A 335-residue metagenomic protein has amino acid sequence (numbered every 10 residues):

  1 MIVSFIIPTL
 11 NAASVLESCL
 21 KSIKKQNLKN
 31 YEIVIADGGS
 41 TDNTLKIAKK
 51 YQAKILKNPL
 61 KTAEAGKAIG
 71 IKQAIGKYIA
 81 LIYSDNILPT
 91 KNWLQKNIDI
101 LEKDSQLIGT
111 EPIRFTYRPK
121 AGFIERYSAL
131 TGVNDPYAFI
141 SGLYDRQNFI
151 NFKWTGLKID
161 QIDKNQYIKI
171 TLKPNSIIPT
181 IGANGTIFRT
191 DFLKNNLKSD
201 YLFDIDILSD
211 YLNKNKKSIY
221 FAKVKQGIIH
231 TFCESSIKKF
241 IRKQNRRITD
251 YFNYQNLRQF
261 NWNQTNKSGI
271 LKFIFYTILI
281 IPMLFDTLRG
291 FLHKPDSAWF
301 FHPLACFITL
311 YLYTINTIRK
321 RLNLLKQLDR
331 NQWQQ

Functional and structural regions predicted by a protein language model:
M1-S22: N-proximal low-complexity "stem/linker" segments adjacent to membrane-targeting elements
K21-N30: Short, acidic, metal-binding catalytic loop of nucleotide-sugar glycosyltransferases
S22, D37-L45, N86-I87: A conserved acidic beta->alpha catalytic loop
N58-A74, N92, K96: Glycine-rich, basic loop-to-helix element that forms the pyrophosphate-binding segment of sugar-nucleotide handling
I79: Short aromatic/hydrophobic "clamp" motif used to bind/position activated sugar donors
K91-I150: Conserved donor NDP-sugar-binding/catalytic core segment of glycosyltransferases
T180-T186, D191-G227, E234: A short, conserved alpha-helix in the catalytic core of glycosyltransferases
N245-T249, N263-Q335: Non-catalytic, C-terminal membrane-associated alpha-helical segments of glycosyltransferases
